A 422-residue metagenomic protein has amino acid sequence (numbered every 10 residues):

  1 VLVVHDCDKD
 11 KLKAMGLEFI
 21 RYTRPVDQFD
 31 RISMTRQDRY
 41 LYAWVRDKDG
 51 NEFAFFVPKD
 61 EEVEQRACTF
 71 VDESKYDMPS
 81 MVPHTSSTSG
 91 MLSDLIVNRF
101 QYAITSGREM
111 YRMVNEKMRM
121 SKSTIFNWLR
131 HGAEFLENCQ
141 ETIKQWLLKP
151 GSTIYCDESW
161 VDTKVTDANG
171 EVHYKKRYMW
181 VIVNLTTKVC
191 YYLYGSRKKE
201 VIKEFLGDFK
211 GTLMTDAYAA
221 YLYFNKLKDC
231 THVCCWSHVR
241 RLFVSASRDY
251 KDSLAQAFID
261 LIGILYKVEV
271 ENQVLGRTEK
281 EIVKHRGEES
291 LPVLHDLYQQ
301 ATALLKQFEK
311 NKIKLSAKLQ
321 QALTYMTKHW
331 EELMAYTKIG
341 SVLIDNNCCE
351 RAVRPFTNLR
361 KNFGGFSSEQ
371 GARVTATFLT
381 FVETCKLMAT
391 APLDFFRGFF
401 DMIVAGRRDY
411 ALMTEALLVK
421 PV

Functional and structural regions predicted by a protein language model:
V1-E61: Short, conserved DNA-binding cores of transcription-related domains
V4, V45, E52, P58-V422: Catalytic center-proximal scaffold of phosphoryl-transfer enzymes
